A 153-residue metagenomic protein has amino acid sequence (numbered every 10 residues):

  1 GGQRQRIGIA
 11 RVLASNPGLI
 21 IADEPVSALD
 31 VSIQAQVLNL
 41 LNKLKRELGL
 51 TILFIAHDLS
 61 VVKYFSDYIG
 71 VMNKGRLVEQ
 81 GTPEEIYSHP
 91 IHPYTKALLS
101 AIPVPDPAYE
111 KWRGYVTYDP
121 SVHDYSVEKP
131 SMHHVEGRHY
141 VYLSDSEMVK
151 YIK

Functional and structural regions predicted by a protein language model:
I9, I21, V37: Hydrophobic anchor residue at the start of the ABC signature
A14-G18: A short, proline-enriched helix->beta-strand linker immediately N-terminal to the Walker B motif in ABC-type P-loop
A35-L48, S60: Helical segment within the ABC ATPase nucleotide-binding domain
V62-Y64: A short, surface-exposed alpha-helical micro-motif characterized by mixed small hydrophobic and charged/polar residues
Y68, Q80: Short, glycine/charged-rich "phosphate-handling" switch motifs in NTP-dependent and phosphotransfer domains
T82-I152: Charged, flexible cofactor/metal-binding loops and thiol motifs
